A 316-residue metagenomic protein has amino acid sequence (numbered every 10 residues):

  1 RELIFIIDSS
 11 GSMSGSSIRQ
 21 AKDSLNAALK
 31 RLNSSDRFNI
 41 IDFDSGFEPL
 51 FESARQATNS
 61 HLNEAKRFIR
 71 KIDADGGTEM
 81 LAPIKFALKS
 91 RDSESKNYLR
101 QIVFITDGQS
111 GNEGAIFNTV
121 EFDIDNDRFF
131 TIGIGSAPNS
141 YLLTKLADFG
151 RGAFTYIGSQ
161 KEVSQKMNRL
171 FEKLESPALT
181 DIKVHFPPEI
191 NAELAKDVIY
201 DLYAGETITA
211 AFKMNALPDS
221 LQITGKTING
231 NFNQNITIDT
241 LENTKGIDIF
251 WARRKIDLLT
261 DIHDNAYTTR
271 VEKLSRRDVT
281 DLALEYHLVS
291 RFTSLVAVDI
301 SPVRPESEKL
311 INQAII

Functional and structural regions predicted by a protein language model:
R1-I6, A28, Q160-K161, T180-I316: An acidic, Ser/Thr-enriched
E2-S16, D23-N26, K30-S34, I41-Q109 (+2 more regions): Short, charged loop segments at secondary-structure junctions
G15-R19, K273-L274: Ordered, soluble secondary-structure elements with a strong preference for glycine-centered loop motifs and nearby
G15-S17, R37-I41, P49-E52, S95-L99 (+8 more regions): Extended hydrophobic-aromatic, low-complexity segments
N26, K30-N33, L88-D92, D107 (+7 more regions): Non-catalytic alpha-helical coupling and interface elements of nucleotide-dependent molecular machines and regulators
F38-F43, V163-K166: Acidic/histidine-enriched alpha-helical segments
F68, I72, T119, L170 (+2 more regions): Residues that form generic nucleotide/phosphate-binding pockets
N139-S140, K145-I190, A204: C-terminal helix of von Willebrand factor
